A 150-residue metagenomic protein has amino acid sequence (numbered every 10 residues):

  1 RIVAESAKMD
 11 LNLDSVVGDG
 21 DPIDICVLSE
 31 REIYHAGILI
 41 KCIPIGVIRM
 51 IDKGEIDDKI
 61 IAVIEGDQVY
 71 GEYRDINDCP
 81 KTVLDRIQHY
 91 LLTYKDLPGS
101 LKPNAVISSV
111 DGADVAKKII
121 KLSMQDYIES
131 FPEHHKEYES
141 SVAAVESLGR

Functional and structural regions predicted by a protein language model:
R1-R150: Hydrophobic N-terminal alpha-helices or hydrophobic patches in metabolic proteins across all domains of life
